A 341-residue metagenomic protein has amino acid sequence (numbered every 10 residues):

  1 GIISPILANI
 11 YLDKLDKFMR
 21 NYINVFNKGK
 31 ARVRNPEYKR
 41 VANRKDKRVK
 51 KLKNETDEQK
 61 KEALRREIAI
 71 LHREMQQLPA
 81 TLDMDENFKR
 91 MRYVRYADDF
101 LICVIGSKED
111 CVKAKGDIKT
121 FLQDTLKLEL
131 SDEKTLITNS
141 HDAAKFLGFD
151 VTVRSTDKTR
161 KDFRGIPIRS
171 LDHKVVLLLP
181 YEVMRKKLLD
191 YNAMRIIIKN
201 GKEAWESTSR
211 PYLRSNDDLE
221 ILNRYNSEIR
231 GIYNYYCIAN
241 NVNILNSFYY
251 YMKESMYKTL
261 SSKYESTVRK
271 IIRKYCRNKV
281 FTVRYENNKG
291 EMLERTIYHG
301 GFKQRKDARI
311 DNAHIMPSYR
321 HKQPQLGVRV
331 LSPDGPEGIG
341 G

Functional and structural regions predicted by a protein language model:
G1-G341: Non-catalytic terminal/accessory segments
